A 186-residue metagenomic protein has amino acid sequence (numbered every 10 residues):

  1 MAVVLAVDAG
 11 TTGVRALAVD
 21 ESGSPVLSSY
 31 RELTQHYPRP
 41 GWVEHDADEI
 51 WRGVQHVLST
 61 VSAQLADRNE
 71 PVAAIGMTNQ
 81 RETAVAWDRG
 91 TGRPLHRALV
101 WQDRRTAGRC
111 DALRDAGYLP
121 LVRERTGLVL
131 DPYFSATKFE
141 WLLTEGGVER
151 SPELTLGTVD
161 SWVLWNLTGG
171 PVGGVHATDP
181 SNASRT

Functional and structural regions predicted by a protein language model:
M1-H96, E124: N-terminal glycine/serine-rich phosphate-binding loop of ATP-dependent small-molecule kinases, especially carbohydrate
A9-T11, S22, V122-T186: Gly/Ser/Thr-rich active-site cleft segment
L27, R114-A116, P171-V172: Short, compositionally biased low-complexity segments
H45, E49, G53, G117 (+3 more regions): Conserved active-site and cofactor/substrate-binding residues in soluble primary-metabolism enzymes
Q55, A86-E140, T144-E145, A183-T186: Glycine-rich phosphate-binding loop and adjoining helix at the ATP-binding site of ATP-dependent phosphoryl-transfer
A63-D67, D115, T144, V148: Secondary-structure boundary motif
V72-A73, R97-A98, V148-E153: Short active-site oxyanion
